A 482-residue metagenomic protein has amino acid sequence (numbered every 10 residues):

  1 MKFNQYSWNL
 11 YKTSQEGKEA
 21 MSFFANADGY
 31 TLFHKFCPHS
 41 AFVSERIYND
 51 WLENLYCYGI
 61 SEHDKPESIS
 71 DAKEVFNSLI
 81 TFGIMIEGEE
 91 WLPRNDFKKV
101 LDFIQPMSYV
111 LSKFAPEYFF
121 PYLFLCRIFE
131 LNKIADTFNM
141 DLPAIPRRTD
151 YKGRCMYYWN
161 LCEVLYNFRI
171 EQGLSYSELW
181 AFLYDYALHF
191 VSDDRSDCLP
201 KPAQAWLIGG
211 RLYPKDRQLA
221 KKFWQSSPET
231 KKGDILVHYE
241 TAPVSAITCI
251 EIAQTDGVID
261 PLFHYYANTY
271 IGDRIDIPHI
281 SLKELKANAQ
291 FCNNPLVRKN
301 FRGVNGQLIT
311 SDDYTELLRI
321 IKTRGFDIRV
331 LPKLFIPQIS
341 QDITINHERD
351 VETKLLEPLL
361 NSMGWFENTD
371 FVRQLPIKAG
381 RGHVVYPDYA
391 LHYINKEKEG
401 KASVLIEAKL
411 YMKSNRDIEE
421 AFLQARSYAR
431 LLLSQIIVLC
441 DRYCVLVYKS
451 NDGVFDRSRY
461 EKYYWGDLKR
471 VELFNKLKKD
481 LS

Functional and structural regions predicted by a protein language model:
M1-G29, S311-T369, R373-K378: Charged, often low-complexity linker/regulatory segments
M1-V100, A115-P200: An N-terminal alpha-helical hairpin/helix-loop-helix interaction module that forms a charged, gly/pro-flexible surface
K12-H34, Y184-K232, T241-V244, I309-L317 (+1 more regions): Compositionally biased, charged N-terminal/linker segments
F103-I104: Small-residue hinge/turn detector
M107-F114: Contiguous, well-ordered alpha-helical segments that form the cores/surfaces of helical PPI scaffolds
C162-C198, P214-K215, D260-F335: Contiguous surface segments at macromolecular interaction interfaces
G210-K299, V385, K398, R430: Structured alpha/beta reader/binder surfaces that contact nucleic acids or chromatin modification marks
T230-K232, T241-A242, L331-I436, C444-S482: A short, conserved, highly charged catalytic patch centered on acidic carboxylates
